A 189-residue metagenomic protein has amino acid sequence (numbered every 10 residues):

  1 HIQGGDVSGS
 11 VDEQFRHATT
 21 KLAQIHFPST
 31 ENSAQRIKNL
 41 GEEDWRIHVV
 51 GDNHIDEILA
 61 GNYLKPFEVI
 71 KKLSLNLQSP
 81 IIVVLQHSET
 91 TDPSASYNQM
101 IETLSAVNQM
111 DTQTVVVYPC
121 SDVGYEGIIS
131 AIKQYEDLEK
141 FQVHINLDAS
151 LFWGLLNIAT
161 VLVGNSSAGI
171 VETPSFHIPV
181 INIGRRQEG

Functional and structural regions predicted by a protein language model:
H1-G4: Active-site proximal beta-strand in glycosyltransferases
S8-Q24: A conserved, positively charged/aromatic
A18-T19, A106, L155, E172: Hydrophobic/aromatic ligand-binding patch that stacks against planar heteroaromatic rings of cofactors or nucleotides
L22-A23, E42-E43, M110, E139 (+1 more regions): Short, structured coil segments at secondary-structure junctions
L22-N98: A nucleotide-sugar donor-handling region in carbohydrate enzymes
H26, D148-G189: A donor-sugar binding/catalytic signature common to diverse glycosyltransferases and related nucleotide-sugar
F27, H48, V83, V115 (+3 more regions): Hydrophobic/aromatic beta-strand patches that form the interior of the parallel beta-sheet core in alpha/beta enzyme
L64-I158: Donor-nucleotide binding loops and adjacent catalytic segments primarily of GT-B fold Leloir glycosyltransferases
